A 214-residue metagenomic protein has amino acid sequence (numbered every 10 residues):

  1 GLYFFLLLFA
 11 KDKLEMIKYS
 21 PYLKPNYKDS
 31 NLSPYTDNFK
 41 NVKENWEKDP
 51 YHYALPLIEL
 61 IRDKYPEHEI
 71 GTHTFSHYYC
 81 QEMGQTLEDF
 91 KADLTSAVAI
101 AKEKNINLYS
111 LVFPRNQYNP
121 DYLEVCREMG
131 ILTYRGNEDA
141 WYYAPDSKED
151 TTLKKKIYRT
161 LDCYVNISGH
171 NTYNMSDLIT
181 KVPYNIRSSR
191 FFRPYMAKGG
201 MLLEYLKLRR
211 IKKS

Functional and structural regions predicted by a protein language model:
G1-L2: Catalytic domains of carbohydrate-active enzymes, especially glycoside hydrolases
F5-N119, S176-F192, S214: Metal-dependent polysaccharide deacetylase catalytic core of the NodB/CE4 family, i.e., the active-site-bearing domain
S33-D49, V112-K213: Active-site-adjacent pocket scaffolds in enzyme catalytic domains
